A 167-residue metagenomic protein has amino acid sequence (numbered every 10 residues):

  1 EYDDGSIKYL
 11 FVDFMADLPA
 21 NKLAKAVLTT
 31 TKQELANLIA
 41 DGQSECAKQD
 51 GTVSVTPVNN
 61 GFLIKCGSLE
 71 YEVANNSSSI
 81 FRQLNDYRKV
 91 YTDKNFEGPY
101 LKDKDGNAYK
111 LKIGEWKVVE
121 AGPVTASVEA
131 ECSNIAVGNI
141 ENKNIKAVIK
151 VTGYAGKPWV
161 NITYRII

Functional and structural regions predicted by a protein language model:
E1-D3, A108-A121, K150-T152: Short amphipathic beta-strand and strand-loop transition segments with alternating hydrophobic
E1-G67, A74-N95, Y100-K104, P123-E131: Alpha-mannosidase-like glycoside hydrolase catalytic domains involved in N-glycan trimming, generalizing to other
D50-V55, N59, E115-V118, V148-T152: Catalytic micro-motifs at enzyme active sites that drive phosphoryl/nucleotidyl and oxygen chemistry
L69, N107, K143-I145: Short acidic/polar mixed-charge low-complexity motifs
V73, V118-I167: Acidic, contiguous internal or C-terminal segments within carbohydrate-active enzymes that form a structured patch used
Q83-N85, Y100, K112-G114, N144 (+1 more regions): Generic preference for well-ordered secondary structure
